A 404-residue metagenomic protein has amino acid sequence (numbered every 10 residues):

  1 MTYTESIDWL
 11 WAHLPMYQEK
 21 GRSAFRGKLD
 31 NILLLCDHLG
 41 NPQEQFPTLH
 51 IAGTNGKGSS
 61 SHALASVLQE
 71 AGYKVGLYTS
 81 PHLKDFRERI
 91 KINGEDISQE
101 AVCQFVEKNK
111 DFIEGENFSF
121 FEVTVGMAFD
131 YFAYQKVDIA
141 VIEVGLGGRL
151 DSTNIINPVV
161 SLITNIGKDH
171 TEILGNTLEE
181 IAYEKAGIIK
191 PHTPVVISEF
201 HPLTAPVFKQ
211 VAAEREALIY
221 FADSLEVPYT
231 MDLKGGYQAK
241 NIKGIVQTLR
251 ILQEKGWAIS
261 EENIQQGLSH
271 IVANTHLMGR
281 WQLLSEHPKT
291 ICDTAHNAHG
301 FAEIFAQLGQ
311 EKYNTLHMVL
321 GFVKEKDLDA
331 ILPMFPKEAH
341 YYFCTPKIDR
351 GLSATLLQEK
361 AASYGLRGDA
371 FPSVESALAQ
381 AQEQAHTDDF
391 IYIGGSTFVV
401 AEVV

Functional and structural regions predicted by a protein language model:
M1-N55, S59-K74, K84, E100 (+4 more regions): N-terminal leader/targeting and accessory segments in enzymes
R22-L29, L33-E44, T48, E70-I156: ATP-dependent carboxylate-amine ligase catalytic core
I32-L35, L64, L68, A128-F132 (+3 more regions): Buried hydrophobic packing segments
P81-K108, E172-I189, K209-Q210, A330-M334 (+1 more regions): Active-site-proximal loop->helix
Y134, I139-V144, S152-L162, G167-H170 (+2 more regions): Nucleotide phosphate-binding/pyrophosphate-handling subdomain across enzymes that bind or process nucleotide phosphates
G148-L150, N157-E216: Conserved catalytic-core segment of NTP-binding enzymes
F200-Y220, K289-C292, L332-F390: C-terminal helical cap/extension that packs against the catalytic core of soluble nucleotide-cofactor enzymes
S396: Active-site-proximal loop/hinge segments that shape catalytic or ion-binding/gating pockets
